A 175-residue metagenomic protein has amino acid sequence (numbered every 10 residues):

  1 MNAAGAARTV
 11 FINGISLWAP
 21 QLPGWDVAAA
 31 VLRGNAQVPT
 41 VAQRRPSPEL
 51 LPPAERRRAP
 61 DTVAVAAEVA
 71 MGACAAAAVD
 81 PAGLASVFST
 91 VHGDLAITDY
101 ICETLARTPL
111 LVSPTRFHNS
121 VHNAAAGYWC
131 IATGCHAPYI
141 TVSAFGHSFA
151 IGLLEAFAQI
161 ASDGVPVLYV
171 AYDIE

Functional and structural regions predicted by a protein language model:
M1-R116, V121-T141, G164, A171-E175: Conserved "HGTGT" condensation-loop signature of ketosynthase/thiolase-family condensing enzymes that catalyze
V121, A144-S148, Q159: Alpha-helix N-cap/loop-to-helix boundary motif
A137-I151: Cysteine-centered functional microenvironments
F149-E175: A contiguous pocket-lining binding segment that forms or flanks enzyme active sites
